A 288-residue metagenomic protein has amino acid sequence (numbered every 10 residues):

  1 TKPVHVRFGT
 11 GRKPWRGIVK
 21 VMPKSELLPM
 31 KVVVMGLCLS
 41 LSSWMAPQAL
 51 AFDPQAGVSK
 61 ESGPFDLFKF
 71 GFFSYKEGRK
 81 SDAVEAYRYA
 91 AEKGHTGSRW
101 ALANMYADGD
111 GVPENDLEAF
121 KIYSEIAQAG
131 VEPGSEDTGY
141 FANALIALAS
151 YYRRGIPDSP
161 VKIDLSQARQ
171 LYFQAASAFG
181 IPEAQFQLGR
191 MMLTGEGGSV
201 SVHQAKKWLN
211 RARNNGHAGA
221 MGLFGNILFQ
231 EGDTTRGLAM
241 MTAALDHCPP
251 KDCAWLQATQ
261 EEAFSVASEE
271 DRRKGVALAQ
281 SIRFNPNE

Functional and structural regions predicted by a protein language model:
K31-S43: Bacterial N-terminal signal peptides
M45-S81, E85-A86, E288: N-terminal leader/linker segments that initiate helical-solenoid repeat arrays
Q55, H247-E288: Terminal, low-structured helical/coil segments at or just beyond the last alpha-helical repeat
K60-G63, L67, S74, E92-H95 (+10 more regions): Short helix-capping/linker turns of helical repeat alpha-solenoids
L67-S74, A101-D108, I126, L145-I156 (+4 more regions): Hydrophobic face of amphipathic alpha-helices that form TPR/SEL1-like repeat modules and related alpha-solenoid
G78-E85, P113-I122, P160-L171, S199-W208 (+1 more regions): Structural signature of tandem alpha-helical TPR/SEL1-like repeats, specifically the intra-repeat loop/turn
Y89-A90, I126, Q174-A175, R211-A212 (+1 more regions): Canonical positions in the second alpha-helix
F120-A129, F229-D252, A277-F284: TPR/TPR-like (Sel1-like) alpha-helical repeat modules
